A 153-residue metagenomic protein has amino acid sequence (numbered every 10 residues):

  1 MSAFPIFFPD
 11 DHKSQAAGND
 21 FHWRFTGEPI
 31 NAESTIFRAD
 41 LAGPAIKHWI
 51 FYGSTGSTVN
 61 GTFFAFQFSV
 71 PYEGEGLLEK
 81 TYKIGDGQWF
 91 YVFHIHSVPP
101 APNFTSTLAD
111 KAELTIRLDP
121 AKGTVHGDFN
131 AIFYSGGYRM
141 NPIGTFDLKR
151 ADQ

Functional and structural regions predicted by a protein language model:
M1-G43: Charge-rich, low-complexity N-terminal segments
A3-H12, D128-Q153: Edge beta-strand at a domain terminus
P5, D40-R117: Surface-exposed helix/loop patches within compact recognition domains
D10, F25-P29, T55-T58, A131-S135: Short acidic, glycine-rich loop/turn motifs
E28, S57-F64, G123, G137-M140: Short acidic/polar mixed-charge low-complexity motifs
S34-T35, G61-V70, M140-K149: Short amphipathic beta-strand/extended segments with alternating polar/hydrophobic composition
Y52, A65-Q67, T115, T124-N130 (+1 more regions): Beta-strand secondary-structure signal
I116-V125, K149-Q153: A short, structured loop/turn motif at beta-sheet edges
